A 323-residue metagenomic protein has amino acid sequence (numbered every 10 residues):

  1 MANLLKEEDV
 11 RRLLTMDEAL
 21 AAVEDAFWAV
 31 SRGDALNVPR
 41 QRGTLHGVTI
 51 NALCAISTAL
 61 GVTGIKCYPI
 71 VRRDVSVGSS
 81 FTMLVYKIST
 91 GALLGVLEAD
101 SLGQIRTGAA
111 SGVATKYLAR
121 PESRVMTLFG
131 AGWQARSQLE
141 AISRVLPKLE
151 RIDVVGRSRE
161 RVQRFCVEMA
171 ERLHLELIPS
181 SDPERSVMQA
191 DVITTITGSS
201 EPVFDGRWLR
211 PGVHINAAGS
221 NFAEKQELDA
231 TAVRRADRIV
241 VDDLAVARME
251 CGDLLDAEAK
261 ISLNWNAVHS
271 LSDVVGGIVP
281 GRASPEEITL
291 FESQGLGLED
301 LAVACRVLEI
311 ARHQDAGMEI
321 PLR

Functional and structural regions predicted by a protein language model:
M1-Q104, G112, A119-E122, L298-L301 (+1 more regions): N-terminal ligand-binding/catalytic initiation module
E7-D9, E224-R323: Adenosine-phosphate binding glycine-rich loop
L118-V125, K148-L149, R210-P211: Short helix-loop-beta connector
M126-T127, T289: Conserved beta-strand elements of the Class I
A131-G132: Glycine-rich Rossmann-fold phosphate-binding loop(s) that bind the pyrophosphate of adenine dinucleotide cofactors
A135-R136: N-terminal Rossmann-fold NAD(P) dinucleotide-binding loop
V145-R172: NAD(P)-binding Rossmann-fold cofactor-contacting core
L175-K260: Rossmann-like adenosine-cofactor binding region
